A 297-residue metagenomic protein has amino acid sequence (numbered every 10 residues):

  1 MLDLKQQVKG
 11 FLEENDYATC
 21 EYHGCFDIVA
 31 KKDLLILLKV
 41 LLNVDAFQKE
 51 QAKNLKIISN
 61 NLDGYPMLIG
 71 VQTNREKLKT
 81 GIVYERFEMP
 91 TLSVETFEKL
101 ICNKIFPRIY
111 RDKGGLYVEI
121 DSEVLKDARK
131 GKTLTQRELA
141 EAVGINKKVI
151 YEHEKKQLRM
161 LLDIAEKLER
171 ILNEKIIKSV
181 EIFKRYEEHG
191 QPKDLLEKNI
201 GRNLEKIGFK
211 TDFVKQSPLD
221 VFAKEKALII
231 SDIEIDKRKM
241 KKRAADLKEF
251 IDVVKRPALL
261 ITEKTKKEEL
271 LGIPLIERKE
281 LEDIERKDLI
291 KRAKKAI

Functional and structural regions predicted by a protein language model:
M1-L78, K210-F213, I235-R238, E249: DNA-contacting interfaces and partner/effector-binding or oligomerization modules in DNA-centric proteins
D3-L4, L62-Y65, G70-V71, K77-V118 (+1 more regions): Charged, structured surface patches that assemble and position nucleic-acid processing machinery
L4, N15-Y17, Y22-D27, I182-A245 (+1 more regions): Helix-turn-helix/homeodomain-like alpha-helical modules used for DNA recognition and transcription-factor dimerization
L125, L139-A140, I150-H153: Conserved hydrophobic/aromatic packing and binding residues within compact polymer-binding modules
R129, A140, E169: The alpha-helix within a helix-turn-helix
T133-K148: Short alpha-helical DNA-recognition segment
G144-R159: Recognition helix of helix-turn-helix/homeodomain-like DNA-binding domains that insert into the DNA major groove
L158-K178: DNA major-groove recognition helix of helix-turn-helix/homeodomain DNA-binding modules
